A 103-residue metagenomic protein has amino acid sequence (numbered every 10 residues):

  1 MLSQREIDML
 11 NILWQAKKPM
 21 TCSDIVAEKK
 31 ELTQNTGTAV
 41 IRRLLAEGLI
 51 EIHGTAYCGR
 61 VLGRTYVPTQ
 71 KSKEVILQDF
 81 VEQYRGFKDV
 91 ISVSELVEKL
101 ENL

Functional and structural regions predicted by a protein language model:
M1-I12, K71, G86-D89: Short alpha-helical segments that sit at the start of domains
L2-R5, T21, T55-L77: Short, cationic-aromatic polyanion-contact patches
M9, A39-E47: Basic amphipathic alpha-helical segments that dock to polyanions
L13-K17: Short helix-capping/hinge SLiMs at alpha-helix to coil transitions
P19-E28: Short acidic, hydrophobic short linear motifs in intrinsically disordered regions
Q34-N35: Key DNA-contact positions within bacterial/archaeal DNA-binding proteins
L45-Y57: A short, conserved structural fragment
K73-L103: Amphipathic alpha-helical dimerization/coiled-coil segments that flank or bridge DNA-binding/regulatory modules
